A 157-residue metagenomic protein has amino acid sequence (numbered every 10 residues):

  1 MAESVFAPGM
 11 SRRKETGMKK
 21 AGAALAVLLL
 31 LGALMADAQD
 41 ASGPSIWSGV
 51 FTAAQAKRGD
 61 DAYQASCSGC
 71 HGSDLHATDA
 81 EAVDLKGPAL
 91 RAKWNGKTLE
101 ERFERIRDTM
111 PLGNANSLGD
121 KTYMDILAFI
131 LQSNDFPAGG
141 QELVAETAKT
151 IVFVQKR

Functional and structural regions predicted by a protein language model:
R13-L25: Bacterial N-terminal signal peptides that target proteins for export
A24-A33: Bacterial N-terminal signal peptides
D37-A62: Electrostatic cytochrome c docking/interface patches
S42-P44, G113-R157: Flexible coil segments in periplasmic/lumen-exposed cytochrome c-class electron-transfer proteins
V50-A56, D74-R105: Gly/Gly-Pro-rich "capping" loops immediately C-terminal to redox-active cysteine motifs in periplasmic/lumenal
G59-D74, I126, I130: The canonical Cys-X-X-Cys-His
L85-E101, L112-M124, R157: Electron-transfer interface patches adjacent to heme c in soluble/periplasmic c-type cytochromes and di-/multiheme
